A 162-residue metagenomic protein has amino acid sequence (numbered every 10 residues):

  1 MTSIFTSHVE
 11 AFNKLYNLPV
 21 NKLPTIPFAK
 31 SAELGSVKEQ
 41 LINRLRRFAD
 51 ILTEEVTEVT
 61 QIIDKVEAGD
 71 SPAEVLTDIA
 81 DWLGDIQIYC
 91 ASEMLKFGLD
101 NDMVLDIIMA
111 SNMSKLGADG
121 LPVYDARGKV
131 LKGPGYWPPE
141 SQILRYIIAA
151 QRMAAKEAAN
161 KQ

Functional and structural regions predicted by a protein language model:
M1-L83, Q87-Q162: Flexible "arm" and connector segments at domain edges
